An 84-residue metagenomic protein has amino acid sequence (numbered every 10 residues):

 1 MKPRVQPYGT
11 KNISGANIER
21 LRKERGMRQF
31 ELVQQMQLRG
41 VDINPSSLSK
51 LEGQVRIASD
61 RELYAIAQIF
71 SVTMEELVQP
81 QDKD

Functional and structural regions predicted by a protein language model:
M1-R25: A short, Lys/Arg-rich alpha-helix, primarily the initiator
K2-Y8, Q68, E76-D84: Short, charged recognition helix plus adjacent turn of helix-turn-helix-like nucleic-acid-binding domains
I13-A16, M27, I43, A58-R61: Residue-level signal for the short linker/turn that defines the boundary of a DNA-recognition helix
K23, Q34, Q68: Alpha-helical residues within the helix-turn-helix
K23, Q37-L38, G53-V55, D82: Residue-level detection of the helix-turn-helix DNA-binding "recognition helix"
G26-K50: Short alpha-helical DNA-recognition segment
S59-E76: DNA major-groove recognition helix of helix-turn-helix/homeodomain DNA-binding modules
